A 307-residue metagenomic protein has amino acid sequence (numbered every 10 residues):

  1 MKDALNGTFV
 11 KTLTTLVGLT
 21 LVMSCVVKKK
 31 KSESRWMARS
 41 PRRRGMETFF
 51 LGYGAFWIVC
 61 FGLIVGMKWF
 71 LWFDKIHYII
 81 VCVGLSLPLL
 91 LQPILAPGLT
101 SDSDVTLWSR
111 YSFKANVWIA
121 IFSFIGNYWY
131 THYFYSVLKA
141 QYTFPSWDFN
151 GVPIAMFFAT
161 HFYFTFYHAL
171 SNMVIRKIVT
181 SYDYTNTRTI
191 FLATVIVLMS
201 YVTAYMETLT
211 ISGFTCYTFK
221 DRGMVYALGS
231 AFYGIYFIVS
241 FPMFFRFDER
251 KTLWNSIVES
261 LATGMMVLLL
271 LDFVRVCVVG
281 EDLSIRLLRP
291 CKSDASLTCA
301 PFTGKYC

Functional and structural regions predicted by a protein language model:
M1-C307: Aromatic-rich, lipid-facing transmembrane alpha helices and their immediate juxtamembrane interface loops in integral
